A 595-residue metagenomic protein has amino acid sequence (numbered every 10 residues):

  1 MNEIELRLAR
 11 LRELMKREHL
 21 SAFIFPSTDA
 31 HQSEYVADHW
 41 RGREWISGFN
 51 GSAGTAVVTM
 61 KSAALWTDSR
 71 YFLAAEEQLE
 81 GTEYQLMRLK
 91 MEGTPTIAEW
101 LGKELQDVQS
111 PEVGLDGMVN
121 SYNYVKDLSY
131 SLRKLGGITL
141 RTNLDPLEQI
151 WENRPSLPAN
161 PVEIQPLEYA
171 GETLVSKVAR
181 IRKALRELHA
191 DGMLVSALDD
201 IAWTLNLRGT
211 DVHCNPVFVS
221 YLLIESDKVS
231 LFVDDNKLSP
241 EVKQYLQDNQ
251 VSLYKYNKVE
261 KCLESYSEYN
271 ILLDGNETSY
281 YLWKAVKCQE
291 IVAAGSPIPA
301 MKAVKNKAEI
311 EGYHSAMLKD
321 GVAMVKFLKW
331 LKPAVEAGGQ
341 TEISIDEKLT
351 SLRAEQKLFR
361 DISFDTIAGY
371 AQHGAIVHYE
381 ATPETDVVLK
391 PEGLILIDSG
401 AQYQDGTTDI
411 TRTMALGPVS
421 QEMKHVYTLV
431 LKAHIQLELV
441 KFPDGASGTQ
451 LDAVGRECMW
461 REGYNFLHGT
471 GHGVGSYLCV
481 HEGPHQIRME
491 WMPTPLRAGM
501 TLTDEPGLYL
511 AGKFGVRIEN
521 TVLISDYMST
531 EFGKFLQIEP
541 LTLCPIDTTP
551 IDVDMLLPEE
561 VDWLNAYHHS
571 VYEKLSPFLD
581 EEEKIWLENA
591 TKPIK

Functional and structural regions predicted by a protein language model:
M1-K595: Active-site neighborhoods and metal-handling regions in enzymes and metal-associated proteins
